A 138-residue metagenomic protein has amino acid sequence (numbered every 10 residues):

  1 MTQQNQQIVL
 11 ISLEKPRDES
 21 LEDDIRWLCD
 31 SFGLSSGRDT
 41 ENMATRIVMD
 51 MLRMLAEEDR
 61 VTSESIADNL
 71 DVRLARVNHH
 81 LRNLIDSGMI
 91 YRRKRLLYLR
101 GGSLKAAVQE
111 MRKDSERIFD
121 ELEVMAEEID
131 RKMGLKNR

Functional and structural regions predicted by a protein language model:
M1-E19: General nucleic-acid-binding
E14-M49: Short alpha-helical segments that sit at the start of domains
D39-A44, T62, K94-R117: Short, cationic-aromatic polyanion-contact patches
M49-A56: Short, locally clustered residues in the helix-turn-helix/winged-helix DNA-binding domain
E57-N69: Short acidic, hydrophobic short linear motifs in intrinsically disordered regions
D71-D86: Short amphipathic alpha-helical interaction segments
I85-L96: A short, conserved structural fragment
V108-R138: Amphipathic alpha-helical dimerization/coiled-coil segments that flank or bridge DNA-binding/regulatory modules
